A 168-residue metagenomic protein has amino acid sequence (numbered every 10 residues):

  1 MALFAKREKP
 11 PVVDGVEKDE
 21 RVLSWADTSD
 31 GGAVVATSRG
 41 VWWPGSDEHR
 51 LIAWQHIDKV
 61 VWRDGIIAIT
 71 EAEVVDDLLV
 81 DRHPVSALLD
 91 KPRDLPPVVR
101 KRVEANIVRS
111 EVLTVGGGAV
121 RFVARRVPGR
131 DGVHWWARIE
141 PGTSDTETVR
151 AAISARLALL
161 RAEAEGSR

Functional and structural regions predicted by a protein language model:
M1-R168: Eukaryotic intrinsically disordered, low-complexity regulatory linkers and tails enriched in Ser/Thr/Pro
